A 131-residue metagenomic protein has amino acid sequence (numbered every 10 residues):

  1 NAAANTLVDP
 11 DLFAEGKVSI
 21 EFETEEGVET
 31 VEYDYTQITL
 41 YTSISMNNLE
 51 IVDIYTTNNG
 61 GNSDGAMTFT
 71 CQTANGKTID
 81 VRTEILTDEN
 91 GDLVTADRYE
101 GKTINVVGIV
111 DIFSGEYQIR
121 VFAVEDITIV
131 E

Functional and structural regions predicted by a protein language model:
N1-E131: OB-fold nucleic-acid-binding modules
